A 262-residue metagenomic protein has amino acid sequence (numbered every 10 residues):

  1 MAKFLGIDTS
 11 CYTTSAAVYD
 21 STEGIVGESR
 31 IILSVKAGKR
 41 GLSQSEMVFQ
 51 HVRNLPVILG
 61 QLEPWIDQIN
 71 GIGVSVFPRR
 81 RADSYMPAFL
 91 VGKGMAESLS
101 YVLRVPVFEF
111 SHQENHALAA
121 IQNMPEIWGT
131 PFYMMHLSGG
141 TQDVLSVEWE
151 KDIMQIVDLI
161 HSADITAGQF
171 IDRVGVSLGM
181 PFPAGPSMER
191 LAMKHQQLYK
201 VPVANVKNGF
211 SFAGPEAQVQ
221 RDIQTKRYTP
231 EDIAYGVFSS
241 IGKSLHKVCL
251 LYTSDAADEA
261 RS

Functional and structural regions predicted by a protein language model:
A2, T9-S10, V26-E28, W128-T130 (+2 more regions): A short helix-loop
S10-V48, I153-L159: Short glycine-rich, Thr/Ser-proximal phosphate-binding strand/loop in the N-terminal lobe of ATP-dependent enzymes
S43, M47-D67: Conserved phosphate-binding loops in N-terminal lobes of ATP-dependent enzymes of the actin/Hsp70/sugar-kinase
I58-L62, G236-S254: Phosphate/ATP-binding catalytic cores across multiple sugar-kinase/actin-like superfamilies, primarily ASKHA
G60-E97, Y101: Short beta-strand-loop/turn "lid" adjacent to the catalytic site in phosphate-handling enzymes
V105-Y133: Conserved phosphate-binding catalytic cores of ATP/NTP-utilizing and phosphoryl-transfer enzymes
Y252-S262: Single conserved hydrophobic/aromatic residue that forms the stacking wall/gate of nucleotide- or nucleobase-binding
